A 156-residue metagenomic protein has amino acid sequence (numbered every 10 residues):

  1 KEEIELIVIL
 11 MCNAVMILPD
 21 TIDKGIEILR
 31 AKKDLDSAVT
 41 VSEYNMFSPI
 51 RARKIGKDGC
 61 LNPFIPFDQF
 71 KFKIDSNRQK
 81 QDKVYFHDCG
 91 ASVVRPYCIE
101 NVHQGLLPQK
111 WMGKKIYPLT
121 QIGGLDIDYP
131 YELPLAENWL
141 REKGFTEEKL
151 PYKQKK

Functional and structural regions predicted by a protein language model:
K1-E5, R30-K33: Glycine-rich phosphate-binding loop signature in dinucleotide/nucleotide-binding domains
E3-V15: Short beta-strand-to-loop acidic/aromatic patch adjacent to the donor-nucleotide binding site
V15-L107, Y117-T120: Conserved core of the sugar-phosphate nucleotidyltransferase
K83-K156: Conserved alpha/beta core of the MobA/IspD/sugar-nucleotide pyrophosphorylase nucleotidyltransferase superfamily
